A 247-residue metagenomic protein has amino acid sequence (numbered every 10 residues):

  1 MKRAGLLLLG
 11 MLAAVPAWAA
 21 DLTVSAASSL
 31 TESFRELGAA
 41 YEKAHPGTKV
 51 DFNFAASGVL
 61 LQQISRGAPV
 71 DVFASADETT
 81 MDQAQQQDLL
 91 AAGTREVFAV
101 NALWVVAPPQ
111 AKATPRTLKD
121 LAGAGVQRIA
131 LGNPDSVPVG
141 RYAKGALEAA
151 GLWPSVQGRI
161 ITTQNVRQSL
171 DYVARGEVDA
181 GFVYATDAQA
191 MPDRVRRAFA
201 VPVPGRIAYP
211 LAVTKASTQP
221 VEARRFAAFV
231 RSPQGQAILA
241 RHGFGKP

Functional and structural regions predicted by a protein language model:
A4-P16: Bacterial N-terminal signal peptides
A19-H45, K49-G58, Q62-R66, S75-E78 (+2 more regions): Exported/periplasmic ABC-transporter solute-binding proteins
